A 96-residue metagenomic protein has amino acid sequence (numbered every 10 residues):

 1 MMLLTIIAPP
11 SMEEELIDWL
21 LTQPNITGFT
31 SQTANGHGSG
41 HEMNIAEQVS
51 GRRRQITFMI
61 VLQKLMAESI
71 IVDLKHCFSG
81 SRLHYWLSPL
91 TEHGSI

Functional and structural regions predicted by a protein language model:
M1-I96: Positively charged, small/polar-rich N-terminal and surface patches that mediate targeting and assembly and bind
